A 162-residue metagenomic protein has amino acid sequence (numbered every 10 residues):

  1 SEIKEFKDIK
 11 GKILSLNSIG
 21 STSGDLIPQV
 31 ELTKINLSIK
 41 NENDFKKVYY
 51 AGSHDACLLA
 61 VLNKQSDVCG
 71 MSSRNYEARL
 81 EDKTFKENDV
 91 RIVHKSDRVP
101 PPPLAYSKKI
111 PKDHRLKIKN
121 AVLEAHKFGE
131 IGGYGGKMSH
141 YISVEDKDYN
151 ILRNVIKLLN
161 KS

Functional and structural regions predicted by a protein language model:
S1-N41: A conserved helix-loop-strand patch within extracytoplasmic ligand-binding domains of the periplasmic binding
I9, V61-L62, L104: Hydrophobic residues within well-ordered alpha-helices
I27, A56, A60, Q65 (+5 more regions): Extracytoplasmic/secreted proteins, especially bacterial periplasmic and envelope-associated proteins
P28-K34, A60-E87: A ligand-binding cleft/hinge motif common to bilobed small-molecule-binding domains
K40-L59, R98-P100: Short helix-initiation/N-cap motifs at beta->coil->alpha
A51, D82-V122, G132-V155: Periplasmic-binding protein-like
I156-S162: Tryptophan-rich aromatic "cage" segments
